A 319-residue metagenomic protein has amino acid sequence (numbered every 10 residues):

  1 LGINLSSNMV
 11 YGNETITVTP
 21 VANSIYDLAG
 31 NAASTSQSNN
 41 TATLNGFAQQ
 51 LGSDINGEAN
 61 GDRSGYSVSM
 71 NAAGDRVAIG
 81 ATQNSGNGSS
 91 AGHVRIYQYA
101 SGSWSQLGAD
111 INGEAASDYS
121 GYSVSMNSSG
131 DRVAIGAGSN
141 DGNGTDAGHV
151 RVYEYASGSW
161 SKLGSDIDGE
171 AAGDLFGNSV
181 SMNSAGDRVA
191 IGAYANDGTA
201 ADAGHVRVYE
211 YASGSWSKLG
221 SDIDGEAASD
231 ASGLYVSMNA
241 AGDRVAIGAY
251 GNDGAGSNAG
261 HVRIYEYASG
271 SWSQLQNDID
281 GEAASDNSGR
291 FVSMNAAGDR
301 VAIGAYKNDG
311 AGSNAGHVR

Functional and structural regions predicted by a protein language model:
L1-F47, D54, G65, W104 (+2 more regions): Non-catalytic beta-sheet/beta-sandwich ligand-binding modules that flank or precede catalytic cores
G46-R319: Conserved beta-strand/short-helix segments that make up beta-rich extracellular adhesion/recognition modules
